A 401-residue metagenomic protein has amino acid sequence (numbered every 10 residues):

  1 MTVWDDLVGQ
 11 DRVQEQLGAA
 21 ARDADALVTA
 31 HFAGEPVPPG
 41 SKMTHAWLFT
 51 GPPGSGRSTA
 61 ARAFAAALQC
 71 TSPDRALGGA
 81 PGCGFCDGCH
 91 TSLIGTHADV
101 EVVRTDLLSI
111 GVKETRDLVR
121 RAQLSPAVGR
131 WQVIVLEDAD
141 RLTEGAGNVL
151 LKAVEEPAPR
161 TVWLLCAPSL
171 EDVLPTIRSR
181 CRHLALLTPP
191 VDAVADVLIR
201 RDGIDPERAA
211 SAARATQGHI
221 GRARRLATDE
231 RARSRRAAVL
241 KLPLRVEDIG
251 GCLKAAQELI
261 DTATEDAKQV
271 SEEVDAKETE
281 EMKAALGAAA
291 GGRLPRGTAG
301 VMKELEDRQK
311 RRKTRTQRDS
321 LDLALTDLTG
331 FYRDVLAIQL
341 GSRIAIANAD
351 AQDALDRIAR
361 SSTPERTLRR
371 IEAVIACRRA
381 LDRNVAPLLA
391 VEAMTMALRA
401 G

Functional and structural regions predicted by a protein language model:
M1-A66, G88-T91, Q123, P159-T161 (+2 more regions): Charged, glycine-rich active-site and insertion segments that engage polyanionic ligands
L17-R22, A30-P38, S92, V112-V133 (+2 more regions): Conserved alpha-helical scaffold flanking the Walker A/P-loop in AAA+ ATPase domains
S55, S109, R141, E156 (+1 more regions): Residues immediately C-terminal
A66-P81, A158: Post-Walker A helix-loop "phosphate-sensing" segment adjacent to the P-loop in P-loop NTPases
G79-G111, D172-V173: AAA+/P-loop NTPase substrate/partner-engagement loops
R104-K113, A139, H183-L184: Flexible beta-alpha connector loops of hexameric P-loop NTPases
I134-E137, L150, T161-A167: Structural recognition of the conserved hydrophobic beta-strand(s) that form the central parallel beta-sheet of P-loop
F331: Flexible loop/N-cap segments at domain edges
